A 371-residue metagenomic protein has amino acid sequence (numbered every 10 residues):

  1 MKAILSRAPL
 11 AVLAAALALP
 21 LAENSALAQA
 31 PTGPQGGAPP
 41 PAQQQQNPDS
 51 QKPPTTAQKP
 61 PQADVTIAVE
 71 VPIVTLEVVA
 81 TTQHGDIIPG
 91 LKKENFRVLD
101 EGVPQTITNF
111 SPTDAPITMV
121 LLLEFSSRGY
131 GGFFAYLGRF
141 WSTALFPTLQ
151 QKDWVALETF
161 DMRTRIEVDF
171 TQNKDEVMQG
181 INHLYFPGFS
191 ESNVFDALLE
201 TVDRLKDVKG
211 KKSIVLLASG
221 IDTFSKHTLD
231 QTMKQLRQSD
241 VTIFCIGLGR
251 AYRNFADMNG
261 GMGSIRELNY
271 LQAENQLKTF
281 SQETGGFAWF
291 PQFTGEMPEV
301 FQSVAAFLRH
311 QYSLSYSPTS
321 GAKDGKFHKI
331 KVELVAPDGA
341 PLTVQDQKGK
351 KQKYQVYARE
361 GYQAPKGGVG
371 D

Functional and structural regions predicted by a protein language model:
M1-R7: N-terminal secretory signal peptides that target proteins for export/translocation
L5, L21-N24, D49: Intrinsically disordered, low-complexity segments enriched in Ser/Pro/Gly/Ala and basic residues
A11-E23: Bacterial N-terminal signal peptides
L27-D371: Scaffold/interface architecture of coatomer-like assemblies
